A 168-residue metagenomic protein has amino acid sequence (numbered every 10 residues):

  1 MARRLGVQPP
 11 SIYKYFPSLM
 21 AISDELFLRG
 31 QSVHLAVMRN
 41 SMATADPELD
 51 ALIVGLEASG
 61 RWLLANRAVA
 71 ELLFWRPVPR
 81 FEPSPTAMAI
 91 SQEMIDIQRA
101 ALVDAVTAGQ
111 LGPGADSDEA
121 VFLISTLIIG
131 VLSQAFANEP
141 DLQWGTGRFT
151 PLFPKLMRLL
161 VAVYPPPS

Functional and structural regions predicted by a protein language model:
M1, L26-G30, H34, M38 (+1 more regions): Generic hydrophobic, amphipathic alpha-helix propensity
M1-A21, E25: Helix-turn-helix
E25, R29, R39-V69, S117-I124: Hydrophobic alpha-helical connector segments
V33-T44, L127-A135: Solvent-exposed, amphipathic alpha-helical segments
S41-A45, L73-P77, A135-E139: Secondary-structure edge/capping motif, primarily at the C-terminal ends of alpha-helices and the immediately following
I53-W75, A100, S125, I129-L132 (+3 more regions): Helical hydrophobic small-molecule/effector-binding pocket
R61, A65-A100, T146: Short secondary-structure transition hinges
E71, S84-M88, V106-L156, S168: Hydrophobic/aromatic-rich alpha-helical bundle segments in the mid-to-C-terminal region
